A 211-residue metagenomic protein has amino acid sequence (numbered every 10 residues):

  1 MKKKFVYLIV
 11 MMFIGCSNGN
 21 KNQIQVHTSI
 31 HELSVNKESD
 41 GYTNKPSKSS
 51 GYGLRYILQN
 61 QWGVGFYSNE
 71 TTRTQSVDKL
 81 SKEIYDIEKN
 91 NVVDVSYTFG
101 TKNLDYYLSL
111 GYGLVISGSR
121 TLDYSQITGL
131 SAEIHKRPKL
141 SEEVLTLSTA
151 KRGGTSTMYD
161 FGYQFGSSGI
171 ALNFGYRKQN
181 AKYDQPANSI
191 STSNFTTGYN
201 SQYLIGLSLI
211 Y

Functional and structural regions predicted by a protein language model:
M1-Q23: Cleavable N-terminal export/targeting peptides
C16-D78, I210: Short glycine/proline- and aromatic-enriched beta-strand/turn motifs that initiate or cap beta-hairpins
N22-V26, N60-F66, Y106-Y112, Y159 (+2 more regions): Transmembrane beta-strands of outer-membrane beta-barrel proteins
S29-E38, T71-D78, A132-L145, Y183-N188: Flexible, solvent-exposed coil segments and beta strand-coil junctions, predominantly the extracellular/periplasmic
I30-E32, L58, S68-E70, F99-T101 (+4 more regions): Short beta-strand segments enriched in hydrophobic/aromatic residues within well-folded beta-rich domains
G41-K48, L80-K89, R137-E143, L147-T155 (+1 more regions): Replace "Gram-negative outer membrane beta-barrel proteins" with "bacterial and organellar outer membrane beta-barrel
G53-K139, R152-T155: Gram-negative (and chloroplast) outer-membrane scaffold detector with strong preference for beta-barrel transmembrane
S156-Y211: Predominantly the C-terminal beta-signal and adjacent terminal strand-loop region of outer-membrane beta-barrel
